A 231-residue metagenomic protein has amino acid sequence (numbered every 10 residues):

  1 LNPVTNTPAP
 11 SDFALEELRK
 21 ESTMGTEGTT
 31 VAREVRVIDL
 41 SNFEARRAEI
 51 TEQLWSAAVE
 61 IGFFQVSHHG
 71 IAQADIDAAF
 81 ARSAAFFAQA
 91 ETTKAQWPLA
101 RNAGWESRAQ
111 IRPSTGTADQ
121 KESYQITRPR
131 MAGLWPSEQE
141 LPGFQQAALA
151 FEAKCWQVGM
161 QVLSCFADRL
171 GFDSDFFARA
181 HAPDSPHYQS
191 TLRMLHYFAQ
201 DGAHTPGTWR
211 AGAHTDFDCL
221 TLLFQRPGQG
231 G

Functional and structural regions predicted by a protein language model:
L1-G231: Peripheral, non-catalytic segments flanking oxidoreductase cores
